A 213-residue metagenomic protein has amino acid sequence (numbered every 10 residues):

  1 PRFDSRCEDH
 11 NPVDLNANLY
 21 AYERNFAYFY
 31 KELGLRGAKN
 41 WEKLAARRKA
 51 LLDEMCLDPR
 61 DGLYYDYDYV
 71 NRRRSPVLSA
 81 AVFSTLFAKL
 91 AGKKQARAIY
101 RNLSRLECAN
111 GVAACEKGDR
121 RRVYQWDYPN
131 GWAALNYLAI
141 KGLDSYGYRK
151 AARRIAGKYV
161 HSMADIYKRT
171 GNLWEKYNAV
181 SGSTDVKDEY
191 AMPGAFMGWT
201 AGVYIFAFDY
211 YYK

Functional and structural regions predicted by a protein language model:
P1-L33, E42-K43: Internal metal/ion-chelating core segments
P1-N11, R47-G131, A164-K213: Extended glycan-interaction surfaces of carbohydrate-active proteins
D14, A80, A134, L138: Short, well-structured alpha-helical interface segments that form or flank functional binding sites
A17-R36, S84-K94, Y137-K150, V203-K213: Well-ordered alpha-helical scaffold segments within catalytic/enzyme domains
Y22, F26, L33-D53, K94-L106 (+1 more regions): Extended, well-ordered alpha-helical scaffold segments
A134-L138, A151-K158, K176, W199 (+1 more regions): Short amphipathic alpha-helical segments
